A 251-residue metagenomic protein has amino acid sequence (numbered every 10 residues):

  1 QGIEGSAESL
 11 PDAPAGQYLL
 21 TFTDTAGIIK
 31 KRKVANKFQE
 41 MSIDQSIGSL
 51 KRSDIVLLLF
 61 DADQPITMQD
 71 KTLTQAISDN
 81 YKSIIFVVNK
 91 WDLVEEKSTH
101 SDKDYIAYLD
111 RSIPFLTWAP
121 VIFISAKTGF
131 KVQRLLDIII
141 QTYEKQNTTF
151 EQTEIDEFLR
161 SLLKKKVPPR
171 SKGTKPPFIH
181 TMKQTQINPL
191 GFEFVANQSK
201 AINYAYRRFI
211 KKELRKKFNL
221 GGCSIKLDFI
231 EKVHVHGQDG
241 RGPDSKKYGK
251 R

Functional and structural regions predicted by a protein language model:
Q1-T23, K31-D44, G48, R52-L58 (+1 more regions): C-terminal-of-GTPase-core extension/linker across diverse P-loop GTPases
